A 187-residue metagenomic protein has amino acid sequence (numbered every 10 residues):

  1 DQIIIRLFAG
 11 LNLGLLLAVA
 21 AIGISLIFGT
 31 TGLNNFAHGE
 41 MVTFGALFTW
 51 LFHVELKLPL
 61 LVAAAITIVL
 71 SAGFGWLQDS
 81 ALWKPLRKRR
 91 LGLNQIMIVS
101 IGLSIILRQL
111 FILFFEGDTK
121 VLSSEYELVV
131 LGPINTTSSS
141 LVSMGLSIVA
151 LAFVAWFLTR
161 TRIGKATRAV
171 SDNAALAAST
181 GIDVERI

Functional and structural regions predicted by a protein language model:
I5-L16, P59-A63, L131-A152, K165: Loop-to-helix entry region at the N-terminal start of transmembrane alpha-helices in multi-pass membrane transporters
R6-F52, L77-Q95: Single transmembrane alpha-helix segments in multi-pass membrane proteins
L17-A21, M41, G45, T49 (+9 more regions): Alpha-helical transmembrane segments in multi-pass membrane proteins
A21-T30, T49, F74-S80, L103 (+6 more regions): Alpha-helical transmembrane segments of polytopic integral membrane proteins, especially the permease/helical cores
L58-L103, L107-L110: Alpha-helical transmembrane segments within multi-pass membrane transporters and channels
I101, I105-L131: Extracellular/periplasmic helix-loop junction at the C-terminal end of a transmembrane helix in multi-pass membrane
N135-I187: Helix-loop-helix "hairpin" substructures at the membrane interface of multi-pass membrane proteins
